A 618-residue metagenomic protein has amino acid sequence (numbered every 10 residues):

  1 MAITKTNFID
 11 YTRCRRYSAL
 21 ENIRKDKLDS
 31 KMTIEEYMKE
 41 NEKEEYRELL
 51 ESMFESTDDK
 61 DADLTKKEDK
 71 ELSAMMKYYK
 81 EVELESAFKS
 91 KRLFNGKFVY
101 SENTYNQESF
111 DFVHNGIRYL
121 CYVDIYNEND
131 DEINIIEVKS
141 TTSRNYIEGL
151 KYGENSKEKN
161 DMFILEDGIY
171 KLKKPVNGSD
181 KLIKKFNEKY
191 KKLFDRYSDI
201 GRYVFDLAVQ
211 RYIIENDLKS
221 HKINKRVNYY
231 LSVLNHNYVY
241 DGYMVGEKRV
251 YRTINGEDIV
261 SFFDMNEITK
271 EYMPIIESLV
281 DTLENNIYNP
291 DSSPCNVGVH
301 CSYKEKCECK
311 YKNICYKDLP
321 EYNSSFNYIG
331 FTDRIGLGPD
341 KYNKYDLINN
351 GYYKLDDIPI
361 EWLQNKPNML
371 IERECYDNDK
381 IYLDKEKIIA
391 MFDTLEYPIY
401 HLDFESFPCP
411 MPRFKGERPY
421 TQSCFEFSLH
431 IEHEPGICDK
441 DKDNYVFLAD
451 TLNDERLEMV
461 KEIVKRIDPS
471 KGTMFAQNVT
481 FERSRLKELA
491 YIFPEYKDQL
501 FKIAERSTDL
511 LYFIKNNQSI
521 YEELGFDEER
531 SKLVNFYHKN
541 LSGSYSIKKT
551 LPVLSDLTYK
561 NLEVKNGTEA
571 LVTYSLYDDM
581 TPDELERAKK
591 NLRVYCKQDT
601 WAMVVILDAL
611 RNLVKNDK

Functional and structural regions predicted by a protein language model:
M1-I135, T141-P175, S324-I329, D333-I381: Metal-dependent nuclease catalytic cores that hydrolyze phosphodiester bonds in DNA/RNA, characterized by
Y17-S18, D26-D29, T142-N145, N237-V239 (+7 more regions): Flexible loop/turn segments at secondary-structure boundaries
D26, L150-N155, M244-V250, F414-C424 (+2 more regions): Short secondary-structure boundary/capping segments
Y37-D61, L150-D195, Y251-I268, Y521-N535: Charged, glycine/proline-rich intrinsically disordered loops and linkers
E83, A87-K91, I135-E137, G149-L165 (+1 more regions): Conserved RNase H-like, two-metal-ion catalytic cores of nucleic-acid enzymes
E102-S109, Y122-N127, I135-S140, K191-F194 (+4 more regions): Conserved DEDDh/DEDDy metal-dependent 3′-5′ exonuclease domain
N103-D111, P398-P408, D509: Two-metal-ion RNase H-like nuclease active-site motif
R196-Y203, V209, N228-V233, G242-V250 (+5 more regions): Acidic, Mg2+-coordinating catalytic module of metal-dependent nucleases/exonucleases that use a two-metal-ion mechanism
